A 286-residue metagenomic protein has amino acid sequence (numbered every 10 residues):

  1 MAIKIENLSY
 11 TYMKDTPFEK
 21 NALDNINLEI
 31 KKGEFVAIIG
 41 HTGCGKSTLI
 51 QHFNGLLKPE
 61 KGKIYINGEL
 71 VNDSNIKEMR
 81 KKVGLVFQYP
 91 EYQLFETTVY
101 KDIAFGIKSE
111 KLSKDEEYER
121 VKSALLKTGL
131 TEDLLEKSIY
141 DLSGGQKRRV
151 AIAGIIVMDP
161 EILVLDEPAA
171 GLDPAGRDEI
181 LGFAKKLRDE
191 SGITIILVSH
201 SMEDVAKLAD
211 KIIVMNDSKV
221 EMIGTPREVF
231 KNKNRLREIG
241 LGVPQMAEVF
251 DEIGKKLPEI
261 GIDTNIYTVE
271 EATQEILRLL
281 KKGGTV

Functional and structural regions predicted by a protein language model:
N54: Helix-to-loop junction immediately C-terminal to a conserved catalytic motif
G62-L70, M79: Conserved ABC transporter NBD signature motif
E116-D133: Conserved ABC ATPase "signature" region
S138-L142, Q146: Conserved ABC ATPase signature
D159: Conserved catalytic motifs of ABC-family nucleotide-binding domains
L163-D166: Catalytic Walker B motif of ABC-type/P-loop ATPase nucleotide-binding domains
D217-S218: Conserved ABC ATPase "signature" C-loop
